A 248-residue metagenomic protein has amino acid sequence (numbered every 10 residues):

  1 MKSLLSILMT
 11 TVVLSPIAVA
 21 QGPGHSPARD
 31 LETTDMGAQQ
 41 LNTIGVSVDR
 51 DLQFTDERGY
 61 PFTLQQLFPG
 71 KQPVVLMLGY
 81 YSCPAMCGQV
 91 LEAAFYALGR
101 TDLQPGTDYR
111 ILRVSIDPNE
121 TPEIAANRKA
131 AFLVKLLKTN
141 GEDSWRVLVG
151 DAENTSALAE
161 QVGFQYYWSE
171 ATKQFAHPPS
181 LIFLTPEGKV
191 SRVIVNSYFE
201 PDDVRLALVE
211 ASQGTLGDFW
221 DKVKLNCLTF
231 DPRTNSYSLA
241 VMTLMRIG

Functional and structural regions predicted by a protein language model:
K2-T55: N-terminal targeting signals for export/organelle localization
S47-D49, P69-P73, G106-I111, E142 (+1 more regions): Extracytoplasmic
D56-E57, L184-T185, D231-P232: Short, acidic, Ser/Thr-enriched surface-loop or helix-capping motifs
L64-A94, I111-L112: Short active-site neighborhood of thiol/selenol oxidoreductases, capturing the structured segment around
L91-T155: Structural microenvironment flanking redox-active thiols in thiol-disulfide oxidoreductases
W168-L225: Extracytoplasmic/lumenal ectodomains and periplasmic regions of secretory and membrane proteins
D231-G248: Juxtamembrane/start-of-transmembrane alpha-helix segments at the extracytoplasmic/lumenal side of membrane anchors
